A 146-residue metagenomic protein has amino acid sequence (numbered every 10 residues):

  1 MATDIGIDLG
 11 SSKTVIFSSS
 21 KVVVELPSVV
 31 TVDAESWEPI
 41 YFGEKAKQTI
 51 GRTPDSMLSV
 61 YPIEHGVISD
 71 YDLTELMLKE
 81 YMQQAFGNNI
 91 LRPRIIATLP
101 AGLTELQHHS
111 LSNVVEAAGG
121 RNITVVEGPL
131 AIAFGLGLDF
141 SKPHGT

Functional and structural regions predicted by a protein language model:
M1-T146: Nucleotide/phosphate-binding catalytic cleft detector across ATP-hydrolyzing and phosphate-transferring enzymes
